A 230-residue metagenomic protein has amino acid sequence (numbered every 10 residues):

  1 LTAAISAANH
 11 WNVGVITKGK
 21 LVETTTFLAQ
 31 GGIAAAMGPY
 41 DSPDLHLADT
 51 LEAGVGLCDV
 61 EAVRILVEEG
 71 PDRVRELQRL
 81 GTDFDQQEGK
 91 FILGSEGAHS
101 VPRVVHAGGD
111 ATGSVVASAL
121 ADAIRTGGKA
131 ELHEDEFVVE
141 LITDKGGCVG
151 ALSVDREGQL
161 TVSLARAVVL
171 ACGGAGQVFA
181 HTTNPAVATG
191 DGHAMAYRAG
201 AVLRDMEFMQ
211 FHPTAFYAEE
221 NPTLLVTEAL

Functional and structural regions predicted by a protein language model:
L1-A48, Q86, A111-L230: Residues forming the flavin
A53-L93, H99: Rossmann-like flavin
G56-L57, V74, A98-V101, G192 (+1 more regions): Short amphipathic alpha-helical patches
G56-V60, K90-S118, G176-A180: Helix-loop-beta segment of a Rossmann-like dinucleotide-binding subdomain
